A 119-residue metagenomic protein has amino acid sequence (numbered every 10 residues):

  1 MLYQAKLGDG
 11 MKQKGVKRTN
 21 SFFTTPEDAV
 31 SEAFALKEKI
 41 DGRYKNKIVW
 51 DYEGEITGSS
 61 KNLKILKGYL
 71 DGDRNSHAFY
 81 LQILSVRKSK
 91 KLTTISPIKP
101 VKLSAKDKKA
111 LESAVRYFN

Functional and structural regions predicted by a protein language model:
M1-T19, Y80-L81: Short aromatic-glycine-(Arg/Gly/Cys) micro-motifs in beta-strand/loop hairpins
A5, E27, I98-V101: Generic low-complexity segments that are intrinsically disordered, proline-rich and/or Lys/Arg-biased
G10, P26, V86-S89: Generic structural motif
M11, S31, G58-S60: Amphipathic alpha-helical interaction segments
K14-S31: A short, exposed loop/beta-hairpin motif centered on an aromatic-Gly-Thr core
E38-N119: Short, mixed-charge low-complexity intrinsically disordered segments
